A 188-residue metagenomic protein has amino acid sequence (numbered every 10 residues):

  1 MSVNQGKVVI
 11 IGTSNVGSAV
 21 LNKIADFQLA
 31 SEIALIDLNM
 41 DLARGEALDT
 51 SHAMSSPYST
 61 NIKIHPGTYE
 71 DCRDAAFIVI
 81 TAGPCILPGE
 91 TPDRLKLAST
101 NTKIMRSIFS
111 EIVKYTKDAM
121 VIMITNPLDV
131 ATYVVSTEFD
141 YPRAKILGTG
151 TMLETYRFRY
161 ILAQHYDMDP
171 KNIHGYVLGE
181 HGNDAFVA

Functional and structural regions predicted by a protein language model:
T13-S14: Glycine-rich Rossmann-fold phosphate-binding loop(s) that bind the pyrophosphate of adenine dinucleotide cofactors
G17-S18: N-terminal Rossmann-fold NAD(P) dinucleotide-binding loop
F27-E32, D140-R143: Conserved S-adenosyl-L-methionine
L38-D74: Conserved N-terminal Rossmann-fold NAD(P) cofactor-binding segment
S59-D118: Rossmann-like NAD(P)-binding element
D93-R159: Rossmann-like NAD(P)(H) cofactor-binding subdomain of soluble oxidoreductases
R159-A188: Mobile gating loops/cap/lid regions near enzyme active sites that modulate substrate access
